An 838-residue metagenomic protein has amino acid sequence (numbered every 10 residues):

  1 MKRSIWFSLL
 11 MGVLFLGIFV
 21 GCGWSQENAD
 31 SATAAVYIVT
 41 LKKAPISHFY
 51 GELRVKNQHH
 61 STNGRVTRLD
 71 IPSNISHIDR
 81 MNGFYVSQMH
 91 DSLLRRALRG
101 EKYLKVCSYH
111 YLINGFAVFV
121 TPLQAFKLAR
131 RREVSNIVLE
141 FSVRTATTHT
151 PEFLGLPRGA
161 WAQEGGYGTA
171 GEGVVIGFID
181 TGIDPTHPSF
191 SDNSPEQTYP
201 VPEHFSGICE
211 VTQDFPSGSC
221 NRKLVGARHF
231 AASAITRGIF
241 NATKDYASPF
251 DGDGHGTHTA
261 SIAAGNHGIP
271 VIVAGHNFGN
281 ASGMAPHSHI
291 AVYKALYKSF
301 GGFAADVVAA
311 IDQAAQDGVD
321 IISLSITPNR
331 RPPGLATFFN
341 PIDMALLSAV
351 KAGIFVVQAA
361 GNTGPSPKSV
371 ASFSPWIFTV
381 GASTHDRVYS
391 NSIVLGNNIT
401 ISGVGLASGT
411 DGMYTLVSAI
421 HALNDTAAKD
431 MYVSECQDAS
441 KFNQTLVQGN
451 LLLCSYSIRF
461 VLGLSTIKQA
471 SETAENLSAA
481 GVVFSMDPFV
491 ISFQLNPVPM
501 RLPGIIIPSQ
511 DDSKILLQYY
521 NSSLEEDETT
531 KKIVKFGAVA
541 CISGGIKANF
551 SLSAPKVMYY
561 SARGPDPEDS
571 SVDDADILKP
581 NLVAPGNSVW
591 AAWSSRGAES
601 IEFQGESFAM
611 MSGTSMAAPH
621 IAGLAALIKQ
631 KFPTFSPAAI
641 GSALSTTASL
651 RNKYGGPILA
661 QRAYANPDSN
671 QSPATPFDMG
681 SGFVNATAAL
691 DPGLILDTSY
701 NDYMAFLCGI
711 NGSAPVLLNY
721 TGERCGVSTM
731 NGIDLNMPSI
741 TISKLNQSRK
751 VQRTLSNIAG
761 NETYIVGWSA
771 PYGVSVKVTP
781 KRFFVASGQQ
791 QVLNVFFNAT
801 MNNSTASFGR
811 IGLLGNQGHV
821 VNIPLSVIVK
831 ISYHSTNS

Functional and structural regions predicted by a protein language model:
K2-S838: Loop-rich non-cytosolic ectodomains and luminal regions
